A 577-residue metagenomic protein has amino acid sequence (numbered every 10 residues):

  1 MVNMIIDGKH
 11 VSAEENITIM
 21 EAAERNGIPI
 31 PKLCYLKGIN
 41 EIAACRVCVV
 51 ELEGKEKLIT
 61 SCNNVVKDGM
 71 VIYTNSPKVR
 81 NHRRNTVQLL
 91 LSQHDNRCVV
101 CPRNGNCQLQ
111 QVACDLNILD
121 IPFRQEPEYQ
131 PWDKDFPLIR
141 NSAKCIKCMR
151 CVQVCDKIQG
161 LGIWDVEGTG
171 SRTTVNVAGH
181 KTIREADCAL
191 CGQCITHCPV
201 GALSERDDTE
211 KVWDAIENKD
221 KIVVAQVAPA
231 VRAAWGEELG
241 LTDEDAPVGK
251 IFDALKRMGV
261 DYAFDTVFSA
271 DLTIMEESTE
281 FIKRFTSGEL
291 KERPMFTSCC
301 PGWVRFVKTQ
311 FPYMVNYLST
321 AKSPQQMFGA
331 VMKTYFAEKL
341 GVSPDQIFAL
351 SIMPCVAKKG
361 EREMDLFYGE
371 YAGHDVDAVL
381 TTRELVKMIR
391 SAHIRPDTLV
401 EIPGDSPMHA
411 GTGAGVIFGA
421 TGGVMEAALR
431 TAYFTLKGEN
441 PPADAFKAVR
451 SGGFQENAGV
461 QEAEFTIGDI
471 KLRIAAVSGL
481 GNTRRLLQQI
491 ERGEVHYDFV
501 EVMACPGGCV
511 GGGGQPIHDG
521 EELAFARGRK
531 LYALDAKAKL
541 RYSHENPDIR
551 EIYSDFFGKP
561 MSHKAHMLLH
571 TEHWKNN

Functional and structural regions predicted by a protein language model:
M1-K9: Eukaryote-biased recognition of intrinsically disordered, low-complexity regulatory segments
I6, D133, E456-A458: Short, solvent-exposed coil/turn segments
G8-H10, G179, F336: Short, well-ordered turn and helix-capping elements at secondary-structure junctions
K9-H10, V99, P131, R184 (+2 more regions): A generic secondary-structure micro-motif detector that highlights 1-2 residue hydrophobic/ambivalent hotspots embedded
S12, K134, K144, D187 (+2 more regions): Charged, low-complexity surface patches
A13-G69, N75, V79, R206-N577: Iron-sulfur-associated redox domains of electron-transfer enzymes in respiratory and anaerobic energy metabolism
R46-L190, T196, L203-N218, I222: Fe-S ferredoxin-like electron-transfer domains and their immediately adjacent linker/connector regions across
